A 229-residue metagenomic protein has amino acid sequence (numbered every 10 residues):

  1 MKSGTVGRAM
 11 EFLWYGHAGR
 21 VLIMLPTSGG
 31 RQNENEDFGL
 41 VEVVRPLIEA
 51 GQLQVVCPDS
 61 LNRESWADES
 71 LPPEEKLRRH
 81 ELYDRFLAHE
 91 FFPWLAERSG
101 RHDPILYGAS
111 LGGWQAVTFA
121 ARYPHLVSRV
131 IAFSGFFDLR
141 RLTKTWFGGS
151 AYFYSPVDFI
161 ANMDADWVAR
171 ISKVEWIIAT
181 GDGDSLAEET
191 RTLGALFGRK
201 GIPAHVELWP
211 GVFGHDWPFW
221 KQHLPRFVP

Functional and structural regions predicted by a protein language model:
M1-P229: Non-catalytic cap/lid and distal C-terminal segments of serine-dependent acyl enzymes
